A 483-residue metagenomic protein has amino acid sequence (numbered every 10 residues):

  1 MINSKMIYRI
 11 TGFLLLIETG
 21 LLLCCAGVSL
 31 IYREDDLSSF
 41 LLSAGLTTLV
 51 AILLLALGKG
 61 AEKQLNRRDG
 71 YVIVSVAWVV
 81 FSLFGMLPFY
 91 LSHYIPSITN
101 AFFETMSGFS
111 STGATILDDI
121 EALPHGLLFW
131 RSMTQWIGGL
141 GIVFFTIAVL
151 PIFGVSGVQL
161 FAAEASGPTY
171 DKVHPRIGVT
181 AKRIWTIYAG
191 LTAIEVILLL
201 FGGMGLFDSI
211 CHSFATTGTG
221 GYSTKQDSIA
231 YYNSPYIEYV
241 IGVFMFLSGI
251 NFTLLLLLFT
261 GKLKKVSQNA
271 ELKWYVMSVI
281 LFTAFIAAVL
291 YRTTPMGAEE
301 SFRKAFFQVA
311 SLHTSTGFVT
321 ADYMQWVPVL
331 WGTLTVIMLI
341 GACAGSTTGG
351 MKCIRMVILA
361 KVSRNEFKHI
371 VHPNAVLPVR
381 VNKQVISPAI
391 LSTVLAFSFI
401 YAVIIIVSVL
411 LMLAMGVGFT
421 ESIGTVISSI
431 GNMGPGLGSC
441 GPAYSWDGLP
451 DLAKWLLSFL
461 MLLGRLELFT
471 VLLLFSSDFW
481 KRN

Functional and structural regions predicted by a protein language model:
M1-N483: Membrane-proximal intracellular helices of multi-pass ion channels
